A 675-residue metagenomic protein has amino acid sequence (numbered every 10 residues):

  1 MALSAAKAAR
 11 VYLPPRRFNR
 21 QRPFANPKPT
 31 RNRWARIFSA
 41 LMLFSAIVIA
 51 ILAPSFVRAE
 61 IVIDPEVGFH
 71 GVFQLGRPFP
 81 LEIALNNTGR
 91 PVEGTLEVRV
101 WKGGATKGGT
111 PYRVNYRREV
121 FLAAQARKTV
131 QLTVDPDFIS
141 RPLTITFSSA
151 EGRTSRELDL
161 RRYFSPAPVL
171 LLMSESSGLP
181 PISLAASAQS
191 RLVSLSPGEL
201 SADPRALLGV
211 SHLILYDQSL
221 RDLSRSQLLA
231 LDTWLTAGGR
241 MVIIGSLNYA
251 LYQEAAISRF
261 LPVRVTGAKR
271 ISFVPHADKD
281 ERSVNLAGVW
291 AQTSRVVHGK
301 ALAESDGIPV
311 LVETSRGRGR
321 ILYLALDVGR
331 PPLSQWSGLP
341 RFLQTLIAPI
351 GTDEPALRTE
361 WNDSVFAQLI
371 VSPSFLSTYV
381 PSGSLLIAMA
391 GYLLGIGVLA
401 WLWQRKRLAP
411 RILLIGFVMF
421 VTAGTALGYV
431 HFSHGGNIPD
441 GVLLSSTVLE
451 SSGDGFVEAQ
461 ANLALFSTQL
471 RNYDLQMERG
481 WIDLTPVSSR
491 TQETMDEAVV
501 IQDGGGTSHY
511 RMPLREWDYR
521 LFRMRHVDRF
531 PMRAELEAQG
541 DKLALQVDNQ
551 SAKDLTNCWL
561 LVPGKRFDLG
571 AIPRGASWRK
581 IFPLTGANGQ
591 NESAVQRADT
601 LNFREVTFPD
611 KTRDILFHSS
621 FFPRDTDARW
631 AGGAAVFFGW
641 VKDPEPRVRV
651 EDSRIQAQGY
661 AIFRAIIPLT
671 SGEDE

Functional and structural regions predicted by a protein language model:
R77-P80, F138-S219, L247, V263 (+1 more regions): Aromatic-Pro/Gly-enriched surface loop or interdomain linker that acts as a lid/target-recognition segment
P91-K107, C558-R566: Short acidic, flexible loop segments centered on an aromatic residue
G103-F138, K565-V595: Intrinsically disordered, low-complexity Pro/Gly/Ser/Thr-rich segments with frequent PxxP/GP/PP motifs and embedded
L184-S187, A206, L215-D306, L339-F342: A glycine-rich, often tryptophan-bearing local segment used as a flexible ligand/cofactor-contacting loop or short
G209-V210, A237-V242, Q292-V398: A glycine-centered loop/beta-turn motif at secondary-structure junctions
L369-T378, L465-E675: Accessory, solvent-exposed terminal regions and/or long lumenal/extracellular loops of proteins
A409-S433: Internal/C-terminal transmembrane anchor helices
F432-G453: Alpha-helical transmembrane signal-anchor/signal-peptide segments
